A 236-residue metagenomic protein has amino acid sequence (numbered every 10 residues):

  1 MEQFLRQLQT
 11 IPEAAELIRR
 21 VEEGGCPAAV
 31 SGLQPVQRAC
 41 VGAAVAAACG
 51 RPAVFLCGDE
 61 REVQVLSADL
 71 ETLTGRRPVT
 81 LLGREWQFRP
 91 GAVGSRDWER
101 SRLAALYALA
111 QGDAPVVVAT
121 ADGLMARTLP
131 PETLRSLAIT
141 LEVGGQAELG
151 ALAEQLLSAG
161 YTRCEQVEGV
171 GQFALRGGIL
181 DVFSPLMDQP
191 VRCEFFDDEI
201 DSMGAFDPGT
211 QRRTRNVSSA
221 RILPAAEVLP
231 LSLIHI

Functional and structural regions predicted by a protein language model:
M1-L233: ASCE RecA-like P-loop NTPase motor cores that couple ATP hydrolysis to mechanical translocation on nucleic acids
I236: Calmodulin-binding IQ motif helices
